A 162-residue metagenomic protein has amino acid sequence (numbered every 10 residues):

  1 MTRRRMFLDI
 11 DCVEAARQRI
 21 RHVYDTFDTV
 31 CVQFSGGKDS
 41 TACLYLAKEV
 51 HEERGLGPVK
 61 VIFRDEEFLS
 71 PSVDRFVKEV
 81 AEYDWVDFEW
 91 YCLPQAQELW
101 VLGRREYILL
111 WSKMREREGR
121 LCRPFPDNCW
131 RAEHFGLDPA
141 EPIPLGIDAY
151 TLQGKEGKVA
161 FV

Functional and structural regions predicted by a protein language model:
M1-V162: ATP-dependent adenylation/nucleotidyltransferase module used to activate substrates
